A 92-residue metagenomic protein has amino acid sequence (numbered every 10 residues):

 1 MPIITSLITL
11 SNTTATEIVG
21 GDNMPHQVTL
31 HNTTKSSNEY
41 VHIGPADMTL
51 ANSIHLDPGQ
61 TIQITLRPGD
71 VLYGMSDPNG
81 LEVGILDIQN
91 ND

Functional and structural regions predicted by a protein language model:
P2-N23: Surface-exposed ligand/attachment interfaces on beta-rich extracellular proteins
G20-K35: A short, compositionally biased N-terminal segment around positions ~18-40 that is enriched in charged/polar residues
H26-V28, L66-G80: Noncatalytic modules at the cell exterior or secretory-pathway interfaces, chiefly beta-strand-rich lectin/adhesion
H31-N52: Short, surface-exposed beta-strand/strand-loop-strand elements in extracellular ectodomains
E39-I43, P78-I88: Edge beta-strands of jelly-roll/beta-sandwich modules across compartments, strongly enriched in secreted/luminal
D57-G69: Beta-sandwich interaction modules
N91-D92: Short acidic DE-rich linear segments
